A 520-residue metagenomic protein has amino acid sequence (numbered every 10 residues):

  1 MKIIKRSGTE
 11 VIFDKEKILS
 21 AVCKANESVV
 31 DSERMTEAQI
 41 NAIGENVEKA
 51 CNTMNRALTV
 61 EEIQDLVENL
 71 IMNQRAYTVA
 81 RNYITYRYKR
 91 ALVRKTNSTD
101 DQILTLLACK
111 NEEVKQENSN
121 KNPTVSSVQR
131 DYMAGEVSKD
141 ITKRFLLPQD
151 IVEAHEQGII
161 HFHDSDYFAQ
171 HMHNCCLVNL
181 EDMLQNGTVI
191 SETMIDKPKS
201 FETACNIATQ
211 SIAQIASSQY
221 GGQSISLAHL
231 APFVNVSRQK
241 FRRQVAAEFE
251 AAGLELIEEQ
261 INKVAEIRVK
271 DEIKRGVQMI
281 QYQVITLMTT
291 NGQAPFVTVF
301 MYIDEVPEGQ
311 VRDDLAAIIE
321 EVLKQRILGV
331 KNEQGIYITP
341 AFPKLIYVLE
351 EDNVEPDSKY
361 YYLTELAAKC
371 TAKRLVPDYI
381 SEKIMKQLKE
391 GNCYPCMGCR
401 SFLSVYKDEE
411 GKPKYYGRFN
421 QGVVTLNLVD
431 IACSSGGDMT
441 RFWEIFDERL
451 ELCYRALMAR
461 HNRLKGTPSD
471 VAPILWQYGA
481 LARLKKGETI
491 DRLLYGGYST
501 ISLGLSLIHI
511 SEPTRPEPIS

Functional and structural regions predicted by a protein language model:
M1-C109: Charged, amphipathic alpha-helical regulatory modules used for macromolecular assembly or allosteric control
G8, V67, V299, L426 (+1 more regions): Generic structural signal marking isolated hydrophobic packing positions within regular secondary structure
D14, I18, I501-I508: Catalytic-loop motifs flanking and including active-site residues across diverse enzymes
K15-L19, R75-T78, P307-L315, P518: Short amphipathic alpha-helical segments with coiled-coil-like heptad repeat character
D31, V79-A80, R243, S434-M439 (+1 more regions): Short, solvent-exposed secondary-structure capping/transition elements
K89-V93, T99-T500, S506, S520: Conserved catalytic cores of very large enzyme subunits
H509-I519: Single conserved hydrophobic/aromatic residue that forms the stacking wall/gate of nucleotide- or nucleobase-binding
